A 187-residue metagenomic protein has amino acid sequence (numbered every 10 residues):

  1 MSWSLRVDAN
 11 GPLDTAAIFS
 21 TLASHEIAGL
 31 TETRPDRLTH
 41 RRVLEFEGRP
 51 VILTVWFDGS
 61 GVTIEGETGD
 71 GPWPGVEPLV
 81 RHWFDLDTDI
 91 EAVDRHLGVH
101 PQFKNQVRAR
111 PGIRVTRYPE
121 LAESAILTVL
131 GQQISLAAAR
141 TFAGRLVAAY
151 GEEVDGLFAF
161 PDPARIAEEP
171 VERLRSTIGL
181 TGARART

Functional and structural regions predicted by a protein language model:
M1-T187: HhH-family (HhH-GPD) DNA N-glycosylase catalytic core used in base-excision repair
